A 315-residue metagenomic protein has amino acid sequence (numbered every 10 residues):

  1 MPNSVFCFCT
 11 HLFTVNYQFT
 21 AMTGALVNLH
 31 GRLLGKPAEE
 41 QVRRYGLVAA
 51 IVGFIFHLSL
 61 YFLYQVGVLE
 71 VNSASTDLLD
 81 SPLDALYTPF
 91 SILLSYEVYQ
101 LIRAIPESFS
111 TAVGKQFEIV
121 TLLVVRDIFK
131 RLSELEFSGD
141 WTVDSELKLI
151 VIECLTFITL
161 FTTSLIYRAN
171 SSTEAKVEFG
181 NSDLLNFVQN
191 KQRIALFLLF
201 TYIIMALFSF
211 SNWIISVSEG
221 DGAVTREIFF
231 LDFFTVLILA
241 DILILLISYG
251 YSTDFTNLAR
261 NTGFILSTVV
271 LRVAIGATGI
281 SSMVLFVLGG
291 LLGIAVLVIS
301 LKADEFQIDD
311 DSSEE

Functional and structural regions predicted by a protein language model:
C7-C9: Cysteine-centered motifs
T20-D80: N-terminal signal-anchor module of multipass membrane proteins
A49-L58, I119-K130, V151-R168, N186-N212 (+1 more regions): Alpha-helical transmembrane segments of multi-pass integral membrane proteins
G53-L63, D232-E315: C-terminal transmembrane-bundle signature of multipass membrane proteins, characterized by strong activation on
S59-N72, D127-S138, R168-S172, A206-E219 (+1 more regions): Membrane-helix interface motif
V68-S81, V188-F229, I242: Membrane-helix boundary elements
L78-L83, Y99-L165, E174-L185: Membrane-interface helix-loop-helix junctions at boundaries between adjacent transmembrane segments
L83-E97, Y202-S209, I228-L245: Generic alpha-helical transmembrane segments
